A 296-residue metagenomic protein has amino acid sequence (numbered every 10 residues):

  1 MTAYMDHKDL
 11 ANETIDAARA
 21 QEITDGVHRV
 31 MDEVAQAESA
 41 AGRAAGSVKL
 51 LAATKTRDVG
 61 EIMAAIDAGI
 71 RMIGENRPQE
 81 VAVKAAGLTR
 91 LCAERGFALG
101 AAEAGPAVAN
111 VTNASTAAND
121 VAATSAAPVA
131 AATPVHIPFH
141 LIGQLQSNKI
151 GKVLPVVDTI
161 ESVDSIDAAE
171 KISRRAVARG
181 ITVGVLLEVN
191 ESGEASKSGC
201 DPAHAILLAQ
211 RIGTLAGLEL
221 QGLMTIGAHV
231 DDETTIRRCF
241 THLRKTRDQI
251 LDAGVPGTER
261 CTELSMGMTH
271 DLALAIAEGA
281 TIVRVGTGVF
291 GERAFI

Functional and structural regions predicted by a protein language model:
T2-H270, E278, F290-E292: Conserved alpha/beta-domain cores
A280-I296: Gly/Pro- and small hydrophobic-enriched strand-loop and loop-to-helix capping segments that sit at the rims
